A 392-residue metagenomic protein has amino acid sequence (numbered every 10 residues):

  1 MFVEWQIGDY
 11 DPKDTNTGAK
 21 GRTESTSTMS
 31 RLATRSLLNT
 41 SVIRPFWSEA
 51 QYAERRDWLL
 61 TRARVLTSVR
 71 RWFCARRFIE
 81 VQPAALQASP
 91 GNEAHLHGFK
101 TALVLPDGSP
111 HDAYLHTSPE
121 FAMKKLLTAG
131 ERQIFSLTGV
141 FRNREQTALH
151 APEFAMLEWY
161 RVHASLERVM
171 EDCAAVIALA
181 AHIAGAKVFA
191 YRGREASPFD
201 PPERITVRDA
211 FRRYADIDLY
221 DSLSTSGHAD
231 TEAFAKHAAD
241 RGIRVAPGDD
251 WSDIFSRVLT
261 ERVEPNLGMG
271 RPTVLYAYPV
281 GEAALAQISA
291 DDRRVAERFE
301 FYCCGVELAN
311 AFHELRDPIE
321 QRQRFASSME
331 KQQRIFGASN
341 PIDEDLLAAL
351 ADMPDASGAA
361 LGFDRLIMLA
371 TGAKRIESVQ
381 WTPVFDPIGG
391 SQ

Functional and structural regions predicted by a protein language model:
V3, E24, M29-R168, V176-A178 (+2 more regions): Class II aminoacyl-tRNA synthetase-like tRNA-binding/catalytic domains
Q6, K13, K20-R22: Charged/polar low-complexity intrinsically disordered segments
D9-N16, N39: Intrinsic-disorder-associated, low-complexity terminal segments enriched in Asp/Asn/His/Tyr and depleted of Lys/Arg
L59-A63, T67, A75, E80 (+16 more regions): Conserved structured core elements
V162-S165, H182, D216, C304 (+3 more regions): Short, well-ordered loop/turn and helix-capping segments at boundaries between secondary-structure elements and domains
L179-V306, S327-M353: Metal-assisted phosphate- and nucleotidyl-transfer catalytic regions
P318-Q392: Active-site pocket scaffolds in enzymes
